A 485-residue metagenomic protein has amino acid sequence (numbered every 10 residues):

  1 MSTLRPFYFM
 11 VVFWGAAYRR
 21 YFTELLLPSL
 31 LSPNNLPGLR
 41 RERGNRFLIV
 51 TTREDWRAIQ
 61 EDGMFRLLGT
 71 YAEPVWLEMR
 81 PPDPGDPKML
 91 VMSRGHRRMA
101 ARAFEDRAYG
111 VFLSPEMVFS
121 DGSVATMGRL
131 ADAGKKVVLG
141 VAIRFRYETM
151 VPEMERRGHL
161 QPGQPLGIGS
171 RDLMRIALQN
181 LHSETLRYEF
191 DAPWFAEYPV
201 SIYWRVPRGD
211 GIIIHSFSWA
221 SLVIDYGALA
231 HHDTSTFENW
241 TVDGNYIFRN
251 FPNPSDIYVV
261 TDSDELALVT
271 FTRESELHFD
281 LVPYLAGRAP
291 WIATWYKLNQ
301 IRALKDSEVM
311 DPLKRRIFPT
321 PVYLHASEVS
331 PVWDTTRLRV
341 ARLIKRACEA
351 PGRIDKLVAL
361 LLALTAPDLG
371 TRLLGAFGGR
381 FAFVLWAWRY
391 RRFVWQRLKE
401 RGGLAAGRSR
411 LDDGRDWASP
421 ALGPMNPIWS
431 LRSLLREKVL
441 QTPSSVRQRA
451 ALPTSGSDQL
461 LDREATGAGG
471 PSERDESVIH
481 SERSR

Functional and structural regions predicted by a protein language model:
P6-V11, L30, R46-I49: Hydrophobic targeting segments
A17-P37: Short, well-formed alpha-helical segments that are part of the catalytic scaffolds of diverse glycosyltransferases
R41-E54: Short beta-strand/loop segment that forms part of the nucleotide-sugar
T52-R107: Active-site-proximal specificity loops/subdomain of glycosyltransferases
D106-V118: Short beta-strand-to-loop acidic/aromatic patch adjacent to the donor-nucleotide binding site
S120-L266: Conserved catalytic core of nucleotide-sugar-dependent glycosyltransferases
W219-L373: Long C-terminal appendages of very large multidomain proteins
V340-G470, D475-R485: Membrane-proximal basic amphipathic "stem/tether" segments
